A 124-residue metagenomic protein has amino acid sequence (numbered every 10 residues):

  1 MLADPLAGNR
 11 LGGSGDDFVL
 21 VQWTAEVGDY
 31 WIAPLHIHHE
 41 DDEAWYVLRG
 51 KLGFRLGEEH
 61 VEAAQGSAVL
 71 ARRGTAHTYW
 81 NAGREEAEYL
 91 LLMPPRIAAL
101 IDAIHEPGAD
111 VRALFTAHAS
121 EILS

Functional and structural regions predicted by a protein language model:
L2-L35, D41-D42: A short glycine-rich, His/Asp/Glu-containing loop-to-beta-strand
G12-G13, Y46, E62, L70 (+1 more regions): Well-ordered beta-strand positions
Q22-T24, I37-F54, L92: Short, conserved beta-strand element in jelly-roll/cupin
G28, E40, V47, R72-G74 (+1 more regions): A short, compositionally biased micro-patch
P34, F54-R55, A71, H77-G83 (+1 more regions): Short beta-strand His + acidic residue motifs that chelate non-heme Fe in jelly-roll/DSBH and cupin folds
A44, K51-G53, H60, A76 (+1 more regions): Structural motif
E58-A76: Short acidic-glycine-tyrosine-enriched beta hairpin
A82-S124: Double-stranded beta-helix
